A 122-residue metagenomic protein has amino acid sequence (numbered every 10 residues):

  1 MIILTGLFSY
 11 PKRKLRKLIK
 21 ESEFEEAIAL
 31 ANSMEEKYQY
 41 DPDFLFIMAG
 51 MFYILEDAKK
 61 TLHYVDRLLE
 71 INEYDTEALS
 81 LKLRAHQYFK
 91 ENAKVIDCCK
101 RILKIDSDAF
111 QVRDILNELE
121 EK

Functional and structural regions predicted by a protein language model:
K20, I54-L55, Y88, E118-K122: Register position in tetratricopeptide repeats
S33-E36, D66-E70, R101-K104: Conserved structural position within tetratricopeptide repeats
